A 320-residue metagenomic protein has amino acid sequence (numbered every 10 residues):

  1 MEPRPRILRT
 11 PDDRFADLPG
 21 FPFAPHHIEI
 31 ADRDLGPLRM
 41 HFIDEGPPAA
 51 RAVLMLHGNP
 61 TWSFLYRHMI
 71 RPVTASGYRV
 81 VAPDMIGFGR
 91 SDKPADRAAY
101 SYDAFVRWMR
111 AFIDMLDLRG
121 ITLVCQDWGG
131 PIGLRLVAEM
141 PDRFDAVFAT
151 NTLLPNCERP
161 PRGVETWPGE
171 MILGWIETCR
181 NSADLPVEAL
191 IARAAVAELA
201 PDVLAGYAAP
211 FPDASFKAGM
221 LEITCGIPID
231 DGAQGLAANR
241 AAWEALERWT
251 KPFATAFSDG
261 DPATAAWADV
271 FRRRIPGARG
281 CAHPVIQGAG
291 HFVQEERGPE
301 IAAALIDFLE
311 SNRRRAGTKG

Functional and structural regions predicted by a protein language model:
E2-P25, I30-D32, M40, E45 (+7 more regions): Flexible "cap/lid" subdomain of the alpha/beta-hydrolase fold that forms the substrate-access gate
H41, H57, H291: Histidine-centered active-site/metal-ligand motif
E45-R90: Conserved HGGG/HGGXW glycine-rich cap/lid loop of the alpha/beta-hydrolase fold
H68, A75, A104-R107, E300: Alpha-helical macromolecular-interaction surfaces
A289-G298, A302: Catalytic histidine-centered segment of alpha/beta-hydrolase-like enzymes
T318-G320: Intrinsically disordered, low-complexity proline-rich regions
